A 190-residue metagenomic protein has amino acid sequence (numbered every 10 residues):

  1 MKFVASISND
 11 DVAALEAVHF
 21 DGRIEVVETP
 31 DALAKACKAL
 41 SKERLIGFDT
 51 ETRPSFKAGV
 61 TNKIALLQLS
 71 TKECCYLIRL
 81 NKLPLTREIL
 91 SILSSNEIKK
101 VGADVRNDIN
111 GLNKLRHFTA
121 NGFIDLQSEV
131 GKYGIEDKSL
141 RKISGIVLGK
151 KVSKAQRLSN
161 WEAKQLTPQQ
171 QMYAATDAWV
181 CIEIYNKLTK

Functional and structural regions predicted by a protein language model:
M1-I46, L115, L126, W179 (+1 more regions): N-terminal accessory regions of nucleic-acid-interacting proteins
L45-A58: Short acidic, Gly/Ser-rich segments with clustered Asp/Glu that frequently serve as metal-coordination loops in enzyme
F48-T50, I78-N81, G102-V105: Short His-Asn-centered micro-motif
S55-F56, D108-L115: Short active-site loop/helix that positions an aromatic residue
F56-E73: A short alpha/beta connector and helix-capping loop motif
S95-K100: Short active-site oxyanion
I124-I146: Short alpha-helix plus adjacent loop in nuclease-associated cores
G145-K190: Acidic, Mg2+-coordinating catalytic module of metal-dependent nucleases/exonucleases that use a two-metal-ion mechanism
